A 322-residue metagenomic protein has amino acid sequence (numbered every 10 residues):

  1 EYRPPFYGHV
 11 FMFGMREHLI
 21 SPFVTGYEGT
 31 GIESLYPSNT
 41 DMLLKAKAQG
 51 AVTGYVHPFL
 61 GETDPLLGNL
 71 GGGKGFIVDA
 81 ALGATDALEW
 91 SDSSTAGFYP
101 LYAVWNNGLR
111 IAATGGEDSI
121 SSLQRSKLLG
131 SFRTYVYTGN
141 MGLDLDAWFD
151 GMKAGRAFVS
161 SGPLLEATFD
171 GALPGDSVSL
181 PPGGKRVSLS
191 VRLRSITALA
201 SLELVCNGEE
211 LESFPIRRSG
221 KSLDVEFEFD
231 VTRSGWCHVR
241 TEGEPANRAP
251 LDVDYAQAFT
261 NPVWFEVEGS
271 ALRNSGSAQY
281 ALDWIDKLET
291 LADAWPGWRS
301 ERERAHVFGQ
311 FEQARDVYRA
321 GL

Functional and structural regions predicted by a protein language model:
E1-A113, S122-L123: Catalytic cores of extracellular degradative/oxidative enzymes
I20, D41, K45-G50, N107-A112 (+1 more regions): C-terminal functional module detector
